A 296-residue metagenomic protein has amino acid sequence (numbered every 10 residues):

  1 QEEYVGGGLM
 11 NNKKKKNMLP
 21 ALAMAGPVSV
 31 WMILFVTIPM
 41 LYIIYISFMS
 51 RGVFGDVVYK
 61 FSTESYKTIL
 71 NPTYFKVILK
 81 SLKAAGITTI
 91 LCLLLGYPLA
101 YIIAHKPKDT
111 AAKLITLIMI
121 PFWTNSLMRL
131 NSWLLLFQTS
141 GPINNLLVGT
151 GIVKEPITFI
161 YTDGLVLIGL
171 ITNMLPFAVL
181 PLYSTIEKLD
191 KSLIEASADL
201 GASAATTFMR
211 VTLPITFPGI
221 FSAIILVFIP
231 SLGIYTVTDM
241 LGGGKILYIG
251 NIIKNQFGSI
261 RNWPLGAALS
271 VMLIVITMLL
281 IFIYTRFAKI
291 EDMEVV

Functional and structural regions predicted by a protein language model:
E3-I43, A112, T116, I274: N-terminal signal-anchor/first transmembrane alpha helix
Y4-V5, N12, A23, M49 (+2 more regions): C-terminal transmembrane helix and the adjacent membrane-cytosol boundary/short C-terminal tail of inner/organellar
K14-P20, G26, G52-V53, Y66-T73 (+2 more regions): Interhelical loop and adjacent transmembrane-helix boundary motif in polytopic membrane transport permeases
K15-L19, L79, D109-A112, D163-L165 (+1 more regions): Amphipathic cytosolic juxtamembrane alpha-helices at the membrane-cytosol interface of multi-pass membrane transporters
P27-V30, L34-T37, I120, T172 (+2 more regions): Transmembrane alpha-helices
T37-Y74, L136-G141, G242-G243, V296: Short membrane-interfacial helix/loop motifs at transmembrane-helix boundaries
T63, L130-I171, A205, L241-K245: Membrane-interfacial helix termini and adjacent extracytoplasmic/periplasmic loops of multi-pass transporters
P72-H105, I171: Transmembrane alpha-helix signature in integral membrane proteins
